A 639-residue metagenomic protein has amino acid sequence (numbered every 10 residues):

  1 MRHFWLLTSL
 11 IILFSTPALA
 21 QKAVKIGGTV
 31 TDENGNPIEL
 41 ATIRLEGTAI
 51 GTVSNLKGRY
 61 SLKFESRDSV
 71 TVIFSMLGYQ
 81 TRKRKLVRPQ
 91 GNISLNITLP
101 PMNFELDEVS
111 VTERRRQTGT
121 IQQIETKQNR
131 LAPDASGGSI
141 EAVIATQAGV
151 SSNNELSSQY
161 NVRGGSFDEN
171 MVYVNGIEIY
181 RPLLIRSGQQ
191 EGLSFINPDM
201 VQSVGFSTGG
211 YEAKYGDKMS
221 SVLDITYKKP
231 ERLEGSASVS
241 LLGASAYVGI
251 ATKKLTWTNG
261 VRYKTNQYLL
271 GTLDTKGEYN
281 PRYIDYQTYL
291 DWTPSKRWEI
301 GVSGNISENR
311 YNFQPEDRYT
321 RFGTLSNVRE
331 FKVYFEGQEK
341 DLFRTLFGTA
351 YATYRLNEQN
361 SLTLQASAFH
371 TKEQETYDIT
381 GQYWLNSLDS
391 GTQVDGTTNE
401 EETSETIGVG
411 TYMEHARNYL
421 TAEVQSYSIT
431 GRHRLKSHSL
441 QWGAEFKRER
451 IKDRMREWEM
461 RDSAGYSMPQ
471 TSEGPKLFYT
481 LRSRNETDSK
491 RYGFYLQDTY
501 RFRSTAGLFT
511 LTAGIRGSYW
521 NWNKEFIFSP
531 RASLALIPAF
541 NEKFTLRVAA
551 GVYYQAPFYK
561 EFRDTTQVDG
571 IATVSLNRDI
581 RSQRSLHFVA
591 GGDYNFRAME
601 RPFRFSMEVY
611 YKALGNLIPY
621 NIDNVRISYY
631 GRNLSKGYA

Functional and structural regions predicted by a protein language model:
T29-N34, A41-E46, T71-Q80, P89-P133 (+2 more regions): Short, acidic, small-residue-rich periplasmic hinge/interaction motif at the N-terminus of Gram-negative outer-membrane
A49-R59: Short, acidic Ser/Thr/Gly-rich low-complexity loop/linker segments typical of extracellular and cell-surface proteins
Q80, N92-I93, R115-Y211, V222 (+1 more regions): Periplasmic N-terminal accessory/gating domains of Gram-negative outer-membrane beta-barrel systems
Q190-S194, Q202-Y211, S220-I250, T256-V261 (+2 more regions): Short strand-turn segments of transmembrane beta-barrel domains in outer membranes, especially the first one or two
S236, S240-Y263, K276-P315, E339-H370 (+1 more regions): Transmembrane beta-barrel wall of Gram-negative outer-membrane proteins
N266, E299, G304-Y351, R355 (+2 more regions): Flexible loop and strand-edge segments within Gram-negative outer membrane beta-barrel domains
T363-S367, D579-N633, Y638: Membrane-embedded beta-barrel scaffold of Gram-negative outer-membrane proteins
G396-G408, E414-L508, R632-A639: Outer-membrane beta-barrel transmembrane domain signature of Gram-negative proteins, especially the mid-to-C-terminal
